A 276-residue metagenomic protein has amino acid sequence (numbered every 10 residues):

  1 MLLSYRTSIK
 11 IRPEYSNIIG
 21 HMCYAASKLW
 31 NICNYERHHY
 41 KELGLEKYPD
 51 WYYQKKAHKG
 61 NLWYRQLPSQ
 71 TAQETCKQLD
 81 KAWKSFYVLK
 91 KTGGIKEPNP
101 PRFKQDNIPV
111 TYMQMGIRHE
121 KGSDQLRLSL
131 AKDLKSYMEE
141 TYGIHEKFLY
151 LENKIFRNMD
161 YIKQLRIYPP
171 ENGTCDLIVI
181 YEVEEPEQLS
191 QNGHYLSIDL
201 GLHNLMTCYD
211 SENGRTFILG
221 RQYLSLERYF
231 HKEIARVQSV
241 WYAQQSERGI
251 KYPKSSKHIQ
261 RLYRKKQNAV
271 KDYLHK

Functional and structural regions predicted by a protein language model:
M1-K276: Nucleic-acid substrate recognition interfaces
